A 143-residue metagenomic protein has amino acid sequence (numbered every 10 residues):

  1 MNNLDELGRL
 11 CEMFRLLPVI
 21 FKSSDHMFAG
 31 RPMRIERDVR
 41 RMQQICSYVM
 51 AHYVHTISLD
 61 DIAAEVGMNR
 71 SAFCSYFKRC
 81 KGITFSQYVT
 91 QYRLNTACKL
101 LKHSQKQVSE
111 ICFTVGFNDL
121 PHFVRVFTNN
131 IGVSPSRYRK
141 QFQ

Functional and structural regions predicted by a protein language model:
M1-R40, Q44: An amphipathic alpha-helical interaction segment
C11-F14, D61, Y76, L100: Two-component histidine phosphotransfer core
I20-S24, F77, L101: Hydrophobic recognition helices of helix-based DNA-binding modules
D25, R31-P32, M50, T56-L94 (+1 more regions): Basic/polar phosphate-binding segments, predominantly the helix-turn-helix DNA-binding elements of transcriptional
V39-Q43, H52, I83: Short helix-coil-helix linker/hinge
R41-Y48, R93-K99: Pre-recognition alpha-helix immediately N-terminal to the DNA-recognition helix within helix-turn-helix or winged-helix
T56, Q105-K106: Residue at a beta-strand N-cap/secondary-structure junction
